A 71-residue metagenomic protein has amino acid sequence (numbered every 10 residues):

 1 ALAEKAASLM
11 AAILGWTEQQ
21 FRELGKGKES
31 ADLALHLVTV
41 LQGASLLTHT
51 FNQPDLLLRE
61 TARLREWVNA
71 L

Functional and structural regions predicted by a protein language model:
A1, V38-L56, N69-L71: Amphipathic C-terminal alpha-helical segment
A1-E4, F21, G25, T48: Short coil/turn segments at secondary-structure junctions
L2, K26-L33, Q53-L57: Residue-level recognition of alpha-helical structural elements
A6-I13, L56-L64: Extended, well-ordered alpha-helical scaffold segments
M10-A34, V68-L71: Hydrophobic alpha-helical bundle segments that form small-molecule/ligand-binding pockets
W16, V40-G43, R63-E66: Alpha-helical scaffold segments in carbohydrate-active enzymes
D32-T39, R59, R63: Amphipathic alpha-helical interaction segments
